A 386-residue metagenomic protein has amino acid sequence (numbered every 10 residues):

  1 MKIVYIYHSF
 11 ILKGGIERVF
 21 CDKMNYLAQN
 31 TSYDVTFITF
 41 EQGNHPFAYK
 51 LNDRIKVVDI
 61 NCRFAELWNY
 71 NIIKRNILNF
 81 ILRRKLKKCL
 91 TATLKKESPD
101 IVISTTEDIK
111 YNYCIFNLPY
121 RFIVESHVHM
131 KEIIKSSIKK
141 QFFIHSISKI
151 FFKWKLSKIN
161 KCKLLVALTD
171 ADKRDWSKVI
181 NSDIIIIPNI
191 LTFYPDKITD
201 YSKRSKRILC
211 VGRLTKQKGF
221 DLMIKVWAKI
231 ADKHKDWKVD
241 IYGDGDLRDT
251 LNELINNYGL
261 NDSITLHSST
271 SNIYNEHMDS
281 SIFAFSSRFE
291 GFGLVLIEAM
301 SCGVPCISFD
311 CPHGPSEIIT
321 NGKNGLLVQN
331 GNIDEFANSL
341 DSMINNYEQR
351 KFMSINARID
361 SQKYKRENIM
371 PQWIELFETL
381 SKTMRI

Functional and structural regions predicted by a protein language model:
Y5-K13, Y26, N30-I77, D175-S177 (+1 more regions): N-terminal strand-loop element at the rim of the active site of nucleotide-sugar-dependent glycosyltransferases
G14-D22, K206-K229, D246-E253, D334: A conserved mid-protein helix/loop that constitutes part of the nucleotide-sugar donor-binding site
K88-A92, H145-L165, V179: Membrane-proximal helix-turn-helix segments that form the acceptor-binding/catalytic region of lipid-linked
A171, I190: Carbohydrate-associated surface elements
N256, S263, E276, E335 (+3 more regions): A short, well-ordered alpha-helix in the C-terminal region of glycosyltransferases
S269, R288: Aromatic "clamp/platform" in nucleotide-sugar-dependent glycosyltransferases that forms part of the donor/acceptor
P305-F309: Short hydrophobic beta-strand element within catalytic cores of glycosyltransferases and related nucleotide-activated
T320-G322, L326-I333, D341-Y347, Q362: Conserved acidic donor-binding segment of nucleotide-sugar-dependent glycosyltransferases
